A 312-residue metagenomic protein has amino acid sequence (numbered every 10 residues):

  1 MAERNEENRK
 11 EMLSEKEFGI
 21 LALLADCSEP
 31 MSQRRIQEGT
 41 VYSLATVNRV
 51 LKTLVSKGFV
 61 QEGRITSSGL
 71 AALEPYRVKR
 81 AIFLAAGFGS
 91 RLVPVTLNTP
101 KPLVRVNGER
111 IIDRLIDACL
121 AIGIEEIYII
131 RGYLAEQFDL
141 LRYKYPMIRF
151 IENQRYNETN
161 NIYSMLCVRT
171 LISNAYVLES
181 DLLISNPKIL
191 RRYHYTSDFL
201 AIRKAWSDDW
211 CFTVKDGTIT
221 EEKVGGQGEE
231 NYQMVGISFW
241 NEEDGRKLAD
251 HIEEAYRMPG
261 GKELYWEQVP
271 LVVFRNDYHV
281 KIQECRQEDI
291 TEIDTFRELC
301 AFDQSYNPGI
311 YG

Functional and structural regions predicted by a protein language model:
A2-I20: Short alpha-helical segments that sit at the start of domains
G19, N186-G260: Conserved core of the sugar-phosphate nucleotidyltransferase
L21-S28, R35, G39-T40, S68-R131 (+1 more regions): N-terminal glycine-rich phosphate-binding loop and ensuing alpha1 helix
A25, L70-A81, Q233-G312: Conserved alpha/beta core of the MobA/IspD/sugar-nucleotide pyrophosphorylase nucleotidyltransferase superfamily
V41-T53: Short amphipathic alpha-helical interaction segments
K52, S56, Y143: Residue-level detection of the helix-turn-helix DNA-binding "recognition helix"
V55-R64: A short, conserved structural fragment
F138-W210: Conserved beta-loop-beta/alpha segment of the NTase-like Rossmann-fold superfamily that binds/positions NTPs
